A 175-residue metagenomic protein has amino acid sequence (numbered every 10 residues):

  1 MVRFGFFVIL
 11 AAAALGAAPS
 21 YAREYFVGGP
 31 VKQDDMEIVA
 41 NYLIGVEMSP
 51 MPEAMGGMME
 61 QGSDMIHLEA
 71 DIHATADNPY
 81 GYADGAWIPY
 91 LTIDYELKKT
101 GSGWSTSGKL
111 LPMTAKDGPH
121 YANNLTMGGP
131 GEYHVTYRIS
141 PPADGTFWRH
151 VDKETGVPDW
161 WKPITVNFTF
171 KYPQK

Functional and structural regions predicted by a protein language model:
G5-G16: Bacterial N-terminal signal peptides
G16-R23: Sec/Tat signal peptide C-region and signal peptidase I cleavage site
R23-G62: Short, compositionally biased P/S/T/A/G/V-rich stretches that sit at domain boundaries
S63-D64, Y82-I93: Short coil-to-beta strand junction motifs in C2/discoidin
L68-A86: Short amphipathic, basic-aromatic surface patches that mediate peripheral association with negatively charged
T106-A115: Solvent-exposed serine/threonine-rich low-complexity stretches and specific carbohydrate-binding patches
A115-A122: Aromatic sugar-binding surface patches on proteins that engage polysaccharides or sugar-phosphate polymers
S140-H150: Short acidic/polar inter-strand loop motif in beta-rich domains
